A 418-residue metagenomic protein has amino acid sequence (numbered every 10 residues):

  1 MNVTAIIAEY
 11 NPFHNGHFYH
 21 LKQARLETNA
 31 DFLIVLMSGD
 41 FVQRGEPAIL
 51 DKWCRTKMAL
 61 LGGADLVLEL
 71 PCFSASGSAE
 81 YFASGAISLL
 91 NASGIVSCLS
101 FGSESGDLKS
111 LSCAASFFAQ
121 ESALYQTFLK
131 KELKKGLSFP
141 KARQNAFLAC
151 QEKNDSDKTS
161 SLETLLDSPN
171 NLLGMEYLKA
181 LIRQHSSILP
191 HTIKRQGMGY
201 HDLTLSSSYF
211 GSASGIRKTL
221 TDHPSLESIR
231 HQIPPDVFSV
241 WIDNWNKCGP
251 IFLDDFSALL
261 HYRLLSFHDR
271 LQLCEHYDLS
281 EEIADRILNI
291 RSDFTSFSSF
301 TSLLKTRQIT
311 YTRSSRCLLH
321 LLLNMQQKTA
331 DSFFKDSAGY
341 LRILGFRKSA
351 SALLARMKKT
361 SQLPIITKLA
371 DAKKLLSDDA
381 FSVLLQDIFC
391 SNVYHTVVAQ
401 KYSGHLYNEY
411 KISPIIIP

Functional and structural regions predicted by a protein language model:
M1-R55: N-terminal catalytic cores of NTP/NDP-binding nucleotidyl/phosphoryl-transfer enzymes
I6-I7, L36-M37, L68-L70, H191-I193: Short beta-strands and strand-loop turn motifs
K22-R25, T56-L60, K179-I182, R217: Class I S-adenosyl-L-methionine
R25-L26, L60, I87, N91-A92: Non-catalytic positions within long, well-ordered alpha-helices that form the structural scaffold/packing of enzyme
T28-A30, A64, I95-V96: Short, high-confidence coil segments that cap the C-terminus of an alpha-helix and link into the following beta-strand
T56-P71: A glycine-rich helix N-cap at a beta->alpha junction
L70-P418: Active-site cores that bind ATP or allylic diphosphates and position pyrophosphate for catalysis
